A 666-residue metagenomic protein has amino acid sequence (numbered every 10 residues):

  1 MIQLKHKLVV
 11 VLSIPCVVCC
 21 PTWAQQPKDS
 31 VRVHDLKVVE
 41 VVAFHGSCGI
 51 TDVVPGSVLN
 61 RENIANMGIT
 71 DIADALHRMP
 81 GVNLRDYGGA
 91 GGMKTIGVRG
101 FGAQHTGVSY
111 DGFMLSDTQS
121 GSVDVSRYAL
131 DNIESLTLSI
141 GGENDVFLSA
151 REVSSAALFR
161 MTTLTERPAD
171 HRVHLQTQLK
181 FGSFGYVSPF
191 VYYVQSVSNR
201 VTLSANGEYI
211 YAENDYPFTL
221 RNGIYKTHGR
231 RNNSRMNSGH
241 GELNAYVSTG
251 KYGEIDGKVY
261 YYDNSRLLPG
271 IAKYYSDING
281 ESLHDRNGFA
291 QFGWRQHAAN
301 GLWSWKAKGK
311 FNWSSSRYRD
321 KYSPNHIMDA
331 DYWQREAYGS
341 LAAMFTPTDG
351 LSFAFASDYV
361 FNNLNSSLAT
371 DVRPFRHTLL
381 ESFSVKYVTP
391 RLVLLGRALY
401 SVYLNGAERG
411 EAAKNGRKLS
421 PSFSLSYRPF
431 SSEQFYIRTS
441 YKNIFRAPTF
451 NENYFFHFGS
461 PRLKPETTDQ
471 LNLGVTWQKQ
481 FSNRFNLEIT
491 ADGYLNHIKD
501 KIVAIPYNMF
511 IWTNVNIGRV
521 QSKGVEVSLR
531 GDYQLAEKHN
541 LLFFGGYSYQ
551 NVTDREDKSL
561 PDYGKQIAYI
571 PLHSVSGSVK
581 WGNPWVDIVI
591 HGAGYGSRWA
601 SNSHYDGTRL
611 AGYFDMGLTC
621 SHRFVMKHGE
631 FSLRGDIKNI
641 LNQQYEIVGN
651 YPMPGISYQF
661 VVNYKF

Functional and structural regions predicted by a protein language model:
D35-A65: N-terminal periplasmic "start-of-domain" segments of outer-membrane beta-barrel proteins
A73-M114: Extracytoplasmic beta-strand/coil segments of soluble accessory domains associated with Gram-negative outer-membrane
L130-Q176: A beta-strand signature from Gram-negative outer-membrane beta-barrel systems, especially the internal plug domain
N214-F218, H228-G241, Y246-W305, F311-E336 (+2 more regions): Flexible loop and strand-edge segments within Gram-negative outer membrane beta-barrel domains
L302-Y318, I437-S440, E466-K523, S528-D532 (+1 more regions): Membrane-embedded beta-barrel scaffold of Gram-negative outer-membrane proteins
D349, R391-L394, D492-H497, N516-S601 (+2 more regions): Gram-negative outer-membrane beta-barrel transporters
V402-R409, A413-G416, Y427-N472, I489 (+4 more regions): Surface-exposed extracellular loop regions of Gram-negative outer-membrane beta-barrel proteins, predominantly
F543, G594-S601, R609-A611, T619-F666: C-terminal beta-signal and adjacent terminal beta-strands/loops of Gram-negative outer-membrane beta-barrel proteins
